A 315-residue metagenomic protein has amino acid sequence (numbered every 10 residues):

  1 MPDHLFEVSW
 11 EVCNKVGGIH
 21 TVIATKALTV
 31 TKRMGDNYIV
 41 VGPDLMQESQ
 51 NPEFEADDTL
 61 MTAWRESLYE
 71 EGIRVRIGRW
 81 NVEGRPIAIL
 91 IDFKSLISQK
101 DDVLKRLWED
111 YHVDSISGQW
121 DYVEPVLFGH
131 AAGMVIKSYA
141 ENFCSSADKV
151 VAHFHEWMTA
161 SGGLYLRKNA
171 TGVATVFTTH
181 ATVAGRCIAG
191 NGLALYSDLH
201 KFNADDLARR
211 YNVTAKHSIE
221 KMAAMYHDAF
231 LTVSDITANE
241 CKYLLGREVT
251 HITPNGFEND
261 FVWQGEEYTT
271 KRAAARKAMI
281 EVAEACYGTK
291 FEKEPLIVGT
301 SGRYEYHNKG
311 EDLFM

Functional and structural regions predicted by a protein language model:
M1-M315: Catalytic cores of nucleotide-sugar-dependent glycosyltransferases that transfer UDP/GDP/TDP-activated
